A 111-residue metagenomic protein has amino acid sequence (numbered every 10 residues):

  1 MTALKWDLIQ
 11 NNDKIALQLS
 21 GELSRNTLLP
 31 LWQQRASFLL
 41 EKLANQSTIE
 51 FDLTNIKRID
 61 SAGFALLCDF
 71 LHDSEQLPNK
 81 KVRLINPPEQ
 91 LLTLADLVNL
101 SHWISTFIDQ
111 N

Functional and structural regions predicted by a protein language model:
M1-A62, D69-N111: STAS-like cytosolic regulatory interaction modules
